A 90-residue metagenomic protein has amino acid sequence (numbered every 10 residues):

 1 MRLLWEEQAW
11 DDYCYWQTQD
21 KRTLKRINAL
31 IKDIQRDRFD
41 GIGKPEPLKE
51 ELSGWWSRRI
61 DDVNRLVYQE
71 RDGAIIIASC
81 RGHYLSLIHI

Functional and structural regions predicted by a protein language model:
M1-L30, S86: Arg/Lys-rich, positively charged N-terminal/basic patches that mediate binding to nucleic acids
A9-D11, Q35, N64, C80: A general marker of short, structured functional hotspots
Y13-Y15, F39, Y68, H83-Y84: Aromatic side chains
Y15-Q19, D37, R58: Histidine kinase transmitter module recognition
L24-D37, I42: Compact soluble domain cores
I42-G82: Basic/aromatic recognition patch in beta-strand/loop cores that engages polyanionic ligands
I88-I90: Conserved small/polar residues in nucleotide/adenosyl-binding loops
